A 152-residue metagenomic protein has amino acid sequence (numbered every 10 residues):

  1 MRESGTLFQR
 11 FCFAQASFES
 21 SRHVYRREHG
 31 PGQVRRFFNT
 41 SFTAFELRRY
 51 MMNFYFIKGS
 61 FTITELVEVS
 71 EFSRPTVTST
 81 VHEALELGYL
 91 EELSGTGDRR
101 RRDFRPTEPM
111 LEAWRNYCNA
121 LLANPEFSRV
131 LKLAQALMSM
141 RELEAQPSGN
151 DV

Functional and structural regions predicted by a protein language model:
M1-F38: N-terminal leader segment of winged-helix/HTH proteins
T40-T43, G95-N119: Short, cationic-aromatic polyanion-contact patches
Y50-F54: Short amphipathic alpha-helical elements of helix-turn-helix/winged-helix folds
I57-E68: Short acidic, hydrophobic short linear motifs in intrinsically disordered regions
L66, V77-G88: Basic amphipathic alpha-helical segments that dock to polyanions
F72-S73: Short coil turns linking two alpha-helices in DNA-binding domains
E86-T96: A short, conserved structural fragment
R115-V152: Amphipathic alpha-helical dimerization/coiled-coil segments that flank or bridge DNA-binding/regulatory modules
